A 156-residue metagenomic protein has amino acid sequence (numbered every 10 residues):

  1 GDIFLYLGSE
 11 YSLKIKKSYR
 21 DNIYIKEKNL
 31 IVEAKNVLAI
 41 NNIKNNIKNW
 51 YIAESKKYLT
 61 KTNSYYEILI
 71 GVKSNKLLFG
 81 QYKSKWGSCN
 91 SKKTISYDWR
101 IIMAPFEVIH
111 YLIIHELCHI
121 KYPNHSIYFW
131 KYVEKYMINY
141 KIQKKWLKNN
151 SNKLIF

Functional and structural regions predicted by a protein language model:
G1-H110, I120-F156: Active-site-proximal or metal-binding-adjacent scaffold patches in catalytic folds
I113: Walker B beta-strand of ABC/ABC-like P-loop ATPase nucleotide-binding domains, specifically the conserved hydrophobic
E116: Walker B catalytic acidic pair
